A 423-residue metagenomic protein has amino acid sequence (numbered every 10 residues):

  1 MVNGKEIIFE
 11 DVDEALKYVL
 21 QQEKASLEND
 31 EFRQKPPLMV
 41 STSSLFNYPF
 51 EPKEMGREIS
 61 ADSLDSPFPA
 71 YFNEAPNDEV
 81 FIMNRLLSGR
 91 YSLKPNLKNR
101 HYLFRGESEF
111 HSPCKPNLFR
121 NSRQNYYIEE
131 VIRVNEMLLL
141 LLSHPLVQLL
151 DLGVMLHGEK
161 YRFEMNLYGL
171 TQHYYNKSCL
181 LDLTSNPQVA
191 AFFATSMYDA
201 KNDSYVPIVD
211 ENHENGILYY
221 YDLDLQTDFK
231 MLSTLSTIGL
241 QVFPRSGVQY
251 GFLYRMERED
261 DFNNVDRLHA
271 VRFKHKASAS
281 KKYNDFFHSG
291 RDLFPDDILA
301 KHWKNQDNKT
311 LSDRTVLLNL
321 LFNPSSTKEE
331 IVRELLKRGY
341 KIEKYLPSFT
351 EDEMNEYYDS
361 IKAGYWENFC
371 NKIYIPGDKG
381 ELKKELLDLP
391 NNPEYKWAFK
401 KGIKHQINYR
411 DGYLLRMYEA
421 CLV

Functional and structural regions predicted by a protein language model:
M1-V423: Catalytic-core elements of nucleic-acid end-processing and repair enzymes
